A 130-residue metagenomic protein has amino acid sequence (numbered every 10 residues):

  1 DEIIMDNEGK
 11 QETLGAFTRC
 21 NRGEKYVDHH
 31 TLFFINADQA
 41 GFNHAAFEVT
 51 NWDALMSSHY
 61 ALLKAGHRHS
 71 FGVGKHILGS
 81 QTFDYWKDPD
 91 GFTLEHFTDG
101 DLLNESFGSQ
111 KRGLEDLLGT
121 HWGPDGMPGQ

Functional and structural regions predicted by a protein language model:
D1-V27: Core segments of cupin and vicinal oxygen chelate
D6-K10, A37, K75-G79: A short beta-turn/loop motif at secondary-structure boundaries
A16, N43-H44: Conserved acetyl-CoA binding element of GNAT-fold acetyltransferases
R19, I35, A46-E48: Short, conserved beta-strand edge motifs with alternating hydrophobic and charged residues
R22-F34, G74: Intrinsic, low-complexity N-terminal interaction/targeting segments
A40, A46-L94, T98-N104, L117-Q130: Vicinal oxygen chelate
S106-G108: An amphipathic, aromatic/His-enriched active-site/gating alpha helix that lines ligand/cofactor pockets
